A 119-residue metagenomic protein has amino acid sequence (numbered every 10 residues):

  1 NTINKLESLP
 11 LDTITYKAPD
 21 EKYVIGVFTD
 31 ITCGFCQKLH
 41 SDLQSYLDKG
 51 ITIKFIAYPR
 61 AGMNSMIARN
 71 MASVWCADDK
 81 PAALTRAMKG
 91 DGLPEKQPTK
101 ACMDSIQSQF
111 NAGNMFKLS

Functional and structural regions predicted by a protein language model:
N1, A61-S119: Thiol/selenol-based redox catalytic cores and closely related redox-interacting motifs
N1-I14: N-terminal "domain-start" segment that seeds a small globular fold
I14, F55-Y58, T85-A87: Surface-exposed patches in mature extracellular/periplasmic domains of secreted proteins
Y16-Q37, I53: Short active-site neighborhood of thiol/selenol oxidoreductases, capturing the structured segment around
D20-Y23, H40-R60: Conserved helix-turn-beta segment immediately C-terminal to the redox Cys motif in thioredoxin-like folds
T29-T32, R60-N64: Short, surface-exposed loop/turn motifs that are enriched in glycine and acidic residues and include a nearby proline
G34, S41, S108: Short alpha-helical
K38-L39, M66: Short, solvent-exposed loop/turn and secondary-structure capping segments
